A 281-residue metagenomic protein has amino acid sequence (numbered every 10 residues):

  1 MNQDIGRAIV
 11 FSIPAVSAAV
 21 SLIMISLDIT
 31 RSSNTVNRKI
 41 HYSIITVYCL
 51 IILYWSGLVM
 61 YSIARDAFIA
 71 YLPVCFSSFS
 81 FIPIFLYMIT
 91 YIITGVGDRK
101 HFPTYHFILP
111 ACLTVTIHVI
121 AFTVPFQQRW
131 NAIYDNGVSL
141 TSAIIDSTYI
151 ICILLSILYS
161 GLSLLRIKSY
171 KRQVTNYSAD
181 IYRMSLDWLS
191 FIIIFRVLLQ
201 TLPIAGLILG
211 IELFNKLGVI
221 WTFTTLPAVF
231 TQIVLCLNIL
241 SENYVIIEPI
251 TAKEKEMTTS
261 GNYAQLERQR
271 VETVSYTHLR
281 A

Functional and structural regions predicted by a protein language model:
M1-V20, Y149-I153: Hydrophobic transmembrane alpha-helical segments in integral membrane proteins
P14-I25, Y42-S62, I82, C112-I120 (+1 more regions): Hydrophobic alpha-helical transmembrane segments of multi-pass membrane proteins
T30-H41, I92-P103, R172-S185, L217: Membrane-interface helix-boundary motifs at transmembrane edges
L53-V74, L209-F214: Helix-loop junctions on the outward
G95-I120, I145, I181-R196: The cytoplasmic-loop to transmembrane-helix boundary for the fourth helix
V119-A132: Membrane-helix interface motif
I181, I193-T251: Interfacial "cap-and-anchor" motif at the non-cytosolic start of specific transmembrane alpha-helices
T277-A281: Conserved small/polar residues in nucleotide/adenosyl-binding loops
